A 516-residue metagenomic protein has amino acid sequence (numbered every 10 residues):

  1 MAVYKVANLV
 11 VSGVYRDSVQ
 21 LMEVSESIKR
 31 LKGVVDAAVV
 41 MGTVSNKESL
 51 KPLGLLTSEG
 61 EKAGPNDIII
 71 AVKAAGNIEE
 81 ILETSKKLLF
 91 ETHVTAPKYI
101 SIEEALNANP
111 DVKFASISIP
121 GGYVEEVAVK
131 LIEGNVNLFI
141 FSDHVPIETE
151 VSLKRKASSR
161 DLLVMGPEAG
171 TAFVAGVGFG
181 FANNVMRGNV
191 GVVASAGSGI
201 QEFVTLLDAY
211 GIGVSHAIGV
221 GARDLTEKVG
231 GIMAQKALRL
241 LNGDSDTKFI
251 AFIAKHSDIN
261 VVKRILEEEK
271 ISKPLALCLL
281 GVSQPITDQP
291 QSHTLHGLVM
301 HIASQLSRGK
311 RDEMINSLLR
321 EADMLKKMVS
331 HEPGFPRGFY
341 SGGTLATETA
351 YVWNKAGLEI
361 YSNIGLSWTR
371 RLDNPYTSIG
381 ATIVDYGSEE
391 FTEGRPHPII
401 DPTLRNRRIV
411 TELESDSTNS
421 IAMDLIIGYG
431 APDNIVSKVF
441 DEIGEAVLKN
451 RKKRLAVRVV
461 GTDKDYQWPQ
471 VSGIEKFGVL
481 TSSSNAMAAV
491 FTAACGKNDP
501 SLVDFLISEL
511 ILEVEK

Functional and structural regions predicted by a protein language model:
A2-K516: Catalytic-core regions of core metabolic enzymes, especially those transforming organic acids/acyl-group intermediates
